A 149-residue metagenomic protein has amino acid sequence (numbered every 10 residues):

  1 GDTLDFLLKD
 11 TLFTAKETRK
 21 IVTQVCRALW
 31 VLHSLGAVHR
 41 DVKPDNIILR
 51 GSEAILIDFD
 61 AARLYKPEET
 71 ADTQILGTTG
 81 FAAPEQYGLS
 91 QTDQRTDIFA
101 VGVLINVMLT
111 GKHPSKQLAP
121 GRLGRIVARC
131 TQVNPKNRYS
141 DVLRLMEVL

Functional and structural regions predicted by a protein language model:
T3-F13: AlphaC helix of the protein kinase catalytic domain
I21-V22: Activation segment signature within eukaryotic-like protein kinase domains
H33-L49: Catalytic-loop of the protein kinase fold
D72-E85: Conserved activation segment of eukaryotic-like protein kinases, specifically the C-terminal portion of the activation
E85-R95: Conserved end of the kinase activation segment
V101-T110: Short, conserved alpha-helix in the C-lobe of eukaryotic-like protein kinase catalytic domains
R138: Conserved HRD-motif arginine in the catalytic loop of eukaryotic-like protein kinases
